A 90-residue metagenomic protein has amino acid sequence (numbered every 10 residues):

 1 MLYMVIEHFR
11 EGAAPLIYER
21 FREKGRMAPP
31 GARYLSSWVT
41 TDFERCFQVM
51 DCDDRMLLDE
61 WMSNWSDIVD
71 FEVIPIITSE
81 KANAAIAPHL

Functional and structural regions predicted by a protein language model:
M1-L35, V39-R45, D53-L57, I77-L90: Short S/T/G/P-rich N-terminal loop/turn motif that feeds into the first structured element of a domain
V49: Small, basic N-terminal interaction modules of short regulatory proteins
M62: Short, flexible helix/strand-to-coil boundary loops that buttress conserved ligand/catalytic motifs in alpha/beta
I68-S79: Conserved short beta-strand edge segments in small beta-sheet-based binding/regulatory domains
